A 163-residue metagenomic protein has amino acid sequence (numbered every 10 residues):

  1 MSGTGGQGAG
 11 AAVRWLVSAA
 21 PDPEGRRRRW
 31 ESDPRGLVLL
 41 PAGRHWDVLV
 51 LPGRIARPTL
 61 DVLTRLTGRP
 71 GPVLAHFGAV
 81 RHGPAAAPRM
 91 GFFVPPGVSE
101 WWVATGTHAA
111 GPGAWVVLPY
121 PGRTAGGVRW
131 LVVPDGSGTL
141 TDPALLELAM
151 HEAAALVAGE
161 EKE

Functional and structural regions predicted by a protein language model:
M1-A86, P96-V98, H108-G111, L131 (+1 more regions): Signature for HUH/AEP ssDNA processing cores
G97-E100, R123-A125: Short Gly/Pro-enriched loop/turn and capping motifs at secondary-structure junctions
W101-T105: Short conserved catalytic/interaction loops centered on acidic-Pro-aromatic/His motifs
P112-V133: Long, charge-dense
